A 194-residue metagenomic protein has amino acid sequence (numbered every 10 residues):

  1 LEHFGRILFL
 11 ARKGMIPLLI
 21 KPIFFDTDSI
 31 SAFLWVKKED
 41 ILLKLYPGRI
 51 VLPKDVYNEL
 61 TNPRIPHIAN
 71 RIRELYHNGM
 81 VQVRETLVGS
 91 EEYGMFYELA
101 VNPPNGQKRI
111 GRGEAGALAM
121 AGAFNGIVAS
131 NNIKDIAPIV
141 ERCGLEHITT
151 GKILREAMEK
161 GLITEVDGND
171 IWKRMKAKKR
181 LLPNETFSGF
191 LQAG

Functional and structural regions predicted by a protein language model:
L1-F4, L10: Short hydrophobic targeting helices and cationic amphipathic motifs that mediate membrane/organellar targeting
F9, K13-M120, F124-G126, A137 (+2 more regions): Active-site-proximal, substrate-binding regions of enzyme catalytic domains and RNA-binding/basic surfaces
R49-L52, L145-I153: Short hydrophobic/aromatic-enriched beta-strand-loop microsegments
N125, C143-G144, G161: Glycine-centered loop/turn motif at secondary-structure junctions
V128-N131: Acidic beta-strand-to-loop metal/phosphate-binding motif
K134-A137, R155: Positions that flank functional sites
V140-H147, N184-T186: Short, electropositive alpha-helical surface patch
T150-I163: Long, charge-dense
